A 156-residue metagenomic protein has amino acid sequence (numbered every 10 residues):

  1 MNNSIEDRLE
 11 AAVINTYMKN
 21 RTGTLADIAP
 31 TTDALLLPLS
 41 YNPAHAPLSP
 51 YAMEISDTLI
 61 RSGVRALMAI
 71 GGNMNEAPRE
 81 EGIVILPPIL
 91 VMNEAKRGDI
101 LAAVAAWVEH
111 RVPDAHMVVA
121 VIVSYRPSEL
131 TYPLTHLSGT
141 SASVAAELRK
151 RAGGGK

Functional and structural regions predicted by a protein language model:
M1-N93, A106-K156: Short amphipathic alpha-helical segments that predominantly mediate membrane engagement
G98-A103: Elongated alpha-helical scaffolds
